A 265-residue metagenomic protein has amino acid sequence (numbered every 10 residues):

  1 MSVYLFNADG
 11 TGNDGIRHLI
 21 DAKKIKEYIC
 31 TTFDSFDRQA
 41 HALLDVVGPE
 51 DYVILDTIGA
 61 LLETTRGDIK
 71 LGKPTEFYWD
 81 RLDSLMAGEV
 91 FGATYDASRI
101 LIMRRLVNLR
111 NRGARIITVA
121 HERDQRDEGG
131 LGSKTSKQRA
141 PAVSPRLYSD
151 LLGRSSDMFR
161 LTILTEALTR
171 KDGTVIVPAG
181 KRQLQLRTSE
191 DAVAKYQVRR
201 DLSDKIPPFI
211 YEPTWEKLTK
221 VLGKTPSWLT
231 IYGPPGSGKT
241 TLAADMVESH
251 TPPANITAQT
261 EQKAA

Functional and structural regions predicted by a protein language model:
M1-D45, I54-L55, G59-T64, S227-A265: Conserved P-loop
S2, G10-N13, I20-I25, K73-E76 (+3 more regions): Intrinsically disordered, low-complexity coil segments
R17, D37, H41, G59-L62 (+4 more regions): Generic detector of well-ordered alpha-helical segments enriched in charged/polar residues, highlighting helical
V46-V47, L109-R112, S249: Alpha-helix C-cap/termination motif
Y52, T57-D150, L242-A243: P-loop NTPase motor core
A114-P208: Phosphate-binding/switch region of NTP-binding enzymes
R170, T174-S237, E248-A265: C-terminal regions of RecA-like/P-loop NTPase motor modules
